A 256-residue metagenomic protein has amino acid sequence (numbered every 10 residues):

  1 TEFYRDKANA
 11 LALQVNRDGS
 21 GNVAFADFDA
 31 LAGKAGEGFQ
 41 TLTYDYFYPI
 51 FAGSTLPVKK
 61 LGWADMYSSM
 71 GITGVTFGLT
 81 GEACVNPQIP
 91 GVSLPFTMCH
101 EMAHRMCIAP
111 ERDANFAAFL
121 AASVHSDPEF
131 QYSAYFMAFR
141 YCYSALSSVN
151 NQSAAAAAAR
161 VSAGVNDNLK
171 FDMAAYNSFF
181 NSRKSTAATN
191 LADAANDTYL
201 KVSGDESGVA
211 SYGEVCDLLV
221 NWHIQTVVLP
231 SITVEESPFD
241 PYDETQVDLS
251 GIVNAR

Functional and structural regions predicted by a protein language model:
T1-T73, F77-G81: Contiguous, non-catalytic segments that form substrate-binding/exosite surfaces or channel walls
G21-D29, C84-Q88, C99-C107, P128-E129: Second-shell loop/turn segments in exported
G78-E82, P90-L94: Extracytoplasmic
P87-G91, A118: A mature extracytoplasmic/lumenal domain signature
F96-N115, F119-L120: Active-site recognition of the HExxH zinc-binding catalytic motif
A118-S153: Short helix/loop segments within enzyme catalytic domains that coordinate or immediately flank catalytic cofactors
S144-D167, F171, Y176-N181: C-terminal structural cap/anchor segments
N168-R256: Pan-zinc metallopeptidase signature
